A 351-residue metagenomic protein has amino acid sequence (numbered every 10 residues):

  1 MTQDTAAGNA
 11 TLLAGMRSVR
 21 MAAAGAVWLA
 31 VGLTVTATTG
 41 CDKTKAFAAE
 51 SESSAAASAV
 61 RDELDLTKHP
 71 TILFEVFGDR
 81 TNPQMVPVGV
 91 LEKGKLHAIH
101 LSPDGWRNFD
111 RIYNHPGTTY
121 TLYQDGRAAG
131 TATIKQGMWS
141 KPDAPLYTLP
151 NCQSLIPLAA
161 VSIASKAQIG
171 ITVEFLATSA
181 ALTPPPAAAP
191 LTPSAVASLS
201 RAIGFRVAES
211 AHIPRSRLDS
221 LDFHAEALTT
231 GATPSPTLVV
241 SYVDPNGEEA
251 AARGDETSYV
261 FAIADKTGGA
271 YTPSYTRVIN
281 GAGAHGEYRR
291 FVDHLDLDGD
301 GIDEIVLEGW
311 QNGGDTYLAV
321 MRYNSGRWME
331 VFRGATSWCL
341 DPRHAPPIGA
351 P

Functional and structural regions predicted by a protein language model:
D4-V27: Bacterial N-terminal signal peptides that target proteins for export
A37-G40: C-terminal motif of bacterial Sec signal peptides marking the signal peptidase cleavage site
D42-T44: Bacterial signal peptide processing site
N82-P193: Solvent-exposed N-terminal domain segments of exported/luminal and surface proteins
D222-S235, R289-L297, A345-G349: Beta-propeller blade termini
G231-Y242, G299-G309: Acidic/hydrophobic-patterned starts of short beta strands in beta-sheet-rich repeat architectures
E248-A262, G313-A319: Structural motif
I263-V278, R322-R327: Surface-exposed loop/turn elements that mediate protein-protein interactions on large endomembrane-trafficking
